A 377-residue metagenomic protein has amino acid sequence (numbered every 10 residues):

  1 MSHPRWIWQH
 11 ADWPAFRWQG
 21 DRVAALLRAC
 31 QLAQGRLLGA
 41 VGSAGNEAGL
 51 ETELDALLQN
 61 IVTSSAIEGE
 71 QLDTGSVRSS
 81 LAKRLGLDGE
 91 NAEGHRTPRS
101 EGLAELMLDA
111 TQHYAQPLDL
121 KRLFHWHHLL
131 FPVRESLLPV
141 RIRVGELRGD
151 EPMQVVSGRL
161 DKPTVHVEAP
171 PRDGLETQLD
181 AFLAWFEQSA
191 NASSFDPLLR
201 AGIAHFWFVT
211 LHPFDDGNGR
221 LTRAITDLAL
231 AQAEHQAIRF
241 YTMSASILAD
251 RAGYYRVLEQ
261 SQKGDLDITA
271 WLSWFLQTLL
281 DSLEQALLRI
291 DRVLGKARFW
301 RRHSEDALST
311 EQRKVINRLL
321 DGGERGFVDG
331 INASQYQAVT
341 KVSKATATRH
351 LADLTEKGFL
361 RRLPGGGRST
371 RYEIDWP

Functional and structural regions predicted by a protein language model:
M1-P377: FIC/Doc superfamily catalytic core
